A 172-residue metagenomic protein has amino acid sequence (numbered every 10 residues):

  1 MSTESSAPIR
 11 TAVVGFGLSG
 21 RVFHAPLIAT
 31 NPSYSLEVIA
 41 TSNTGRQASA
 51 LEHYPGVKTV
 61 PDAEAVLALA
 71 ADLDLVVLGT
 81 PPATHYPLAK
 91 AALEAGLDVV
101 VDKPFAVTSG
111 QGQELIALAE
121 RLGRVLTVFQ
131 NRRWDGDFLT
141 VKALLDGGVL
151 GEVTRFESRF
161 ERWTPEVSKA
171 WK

Functional and structural regions predicted by a protein language model:
M1-Y54: N-terminal Rossmann-like dinucleotide-binding module
T30, G96, A170-K172: Short glycine/proline- and charge-enriched loop/turn segments that cap or connect secondary-structure elements
N31, Y54, L69-A70, D135: Acidic-histidine catalytic/liganding microenvironments
V38, L75, R155: Short, Asp-centered acidic motifs that coordinate Mg2+ and/or phosphate in catalytic or ligand-binding sites
V57-L118: Beta-loop-alpha module in the N-terminal Rossmann-like domain of NAD(P)-dependent dehydrogenases, especially those
E114-N131, E152-S158: Rossmann-fold dehydrogenase core element
R132-K172: Predominantly a Rossmann-like dinucleotide-binding segment in NAD(P)-dependent oxidoreductases
